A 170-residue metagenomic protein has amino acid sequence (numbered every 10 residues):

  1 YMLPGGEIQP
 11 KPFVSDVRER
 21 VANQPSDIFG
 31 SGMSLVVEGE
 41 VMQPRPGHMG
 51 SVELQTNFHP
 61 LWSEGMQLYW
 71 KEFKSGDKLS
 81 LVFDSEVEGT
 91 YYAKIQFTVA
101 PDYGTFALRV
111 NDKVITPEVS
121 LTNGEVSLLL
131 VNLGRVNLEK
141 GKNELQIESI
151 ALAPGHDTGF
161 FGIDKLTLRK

Functional and structural regions predicted by a protein language model:
Y1-K170: Extracytoplasmic
